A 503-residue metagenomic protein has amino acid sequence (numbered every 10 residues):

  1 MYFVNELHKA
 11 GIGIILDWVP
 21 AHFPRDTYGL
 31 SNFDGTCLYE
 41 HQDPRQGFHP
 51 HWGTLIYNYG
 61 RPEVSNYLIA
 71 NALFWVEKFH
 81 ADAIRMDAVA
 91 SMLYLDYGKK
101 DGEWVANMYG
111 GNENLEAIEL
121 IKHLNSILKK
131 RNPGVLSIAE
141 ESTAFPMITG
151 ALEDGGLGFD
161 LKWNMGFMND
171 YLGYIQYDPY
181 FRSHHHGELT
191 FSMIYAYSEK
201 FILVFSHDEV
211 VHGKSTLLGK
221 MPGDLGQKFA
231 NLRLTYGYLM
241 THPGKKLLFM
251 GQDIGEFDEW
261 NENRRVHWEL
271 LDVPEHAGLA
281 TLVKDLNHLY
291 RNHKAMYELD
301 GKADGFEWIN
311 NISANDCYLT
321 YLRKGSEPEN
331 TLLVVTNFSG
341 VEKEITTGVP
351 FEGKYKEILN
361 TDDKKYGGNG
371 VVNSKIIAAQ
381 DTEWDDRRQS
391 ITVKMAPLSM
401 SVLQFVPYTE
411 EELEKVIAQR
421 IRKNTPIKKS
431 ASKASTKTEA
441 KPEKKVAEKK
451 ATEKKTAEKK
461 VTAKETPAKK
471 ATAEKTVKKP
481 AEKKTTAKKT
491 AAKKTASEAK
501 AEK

Functional and structural regions predicted by a protein language model:
M1-E113: Substrate-binding/active-site clefts of carbohydrate-active enzymes
M1-G13, P62-N66, E113-I121, Q227-A230 (+3 more regions): Aromatic- and glycine-enriched glycan-recognition loops and surfaces that form the carbohydrate-binding subsites
L7, D17, L68, W75 (+9 more regions): Conserved, mostly hydrophobic/aromatic
F48-Y59, G368-S390: Surface-exposed acidic, glycine/proline-enriched linker/cap segments that occur as 15-30-residue helix-coil
H80-D82, Y97-N263, L270, R291-D362 (+1 more regions): Conserved alpha/beta catalytic core and glycan-binding cleft of carbohydrate-active enzymes
E275-M296: Catalytic cores of secreted or luminal carbohydrate-active enzymes
S374-K415: C-terminal beta-strand-rich structural cap/linker in extracellular carbohydrate-active enzymes
K415-K503: Intrinsically disordered, polybasic Lys/Arg-rich low-complexity tracts
